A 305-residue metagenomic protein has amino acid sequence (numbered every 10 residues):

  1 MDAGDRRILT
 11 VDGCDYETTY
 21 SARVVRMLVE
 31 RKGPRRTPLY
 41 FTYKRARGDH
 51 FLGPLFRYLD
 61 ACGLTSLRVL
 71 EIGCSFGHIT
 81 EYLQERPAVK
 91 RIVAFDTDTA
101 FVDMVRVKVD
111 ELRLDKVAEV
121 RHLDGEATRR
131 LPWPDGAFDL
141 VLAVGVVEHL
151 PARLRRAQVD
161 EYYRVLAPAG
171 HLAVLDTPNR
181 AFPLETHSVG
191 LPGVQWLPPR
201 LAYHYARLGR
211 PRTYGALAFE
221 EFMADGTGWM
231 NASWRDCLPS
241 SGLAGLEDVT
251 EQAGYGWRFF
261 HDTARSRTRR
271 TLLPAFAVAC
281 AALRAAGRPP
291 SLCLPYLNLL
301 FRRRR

Functional and structural regions predicted by a protein language model:
M27-L52: Class I SAM-dependent methyltransferase Rossmann-like catalytic core, especially the SAM/SAH-binding loop
A46-T65, Y82: Conserved alpha-helix/loop element of class I SAM-dependent methyltransferases that forms part of the SAM/SAH-binding
S75: Conserved glycine-rich SAM-binding loop
H78, Y82-R129: Class I SAM-dependent methyltransferase SAM/SAH-binding core
R129-V141: A short acidic, Gly/Pro-enriched loop at the edge of an enzyme's catalytic core that lines a small-molecule cofactor
R156-P168: A short glycine-rich, Lys/Arg-flanked "PGG" loop and its adjoining helix->strand segment in the class I
A173-R200: Conserved class I S-adenosyl-L-methionine
G226-A244: Short alpha-helix
